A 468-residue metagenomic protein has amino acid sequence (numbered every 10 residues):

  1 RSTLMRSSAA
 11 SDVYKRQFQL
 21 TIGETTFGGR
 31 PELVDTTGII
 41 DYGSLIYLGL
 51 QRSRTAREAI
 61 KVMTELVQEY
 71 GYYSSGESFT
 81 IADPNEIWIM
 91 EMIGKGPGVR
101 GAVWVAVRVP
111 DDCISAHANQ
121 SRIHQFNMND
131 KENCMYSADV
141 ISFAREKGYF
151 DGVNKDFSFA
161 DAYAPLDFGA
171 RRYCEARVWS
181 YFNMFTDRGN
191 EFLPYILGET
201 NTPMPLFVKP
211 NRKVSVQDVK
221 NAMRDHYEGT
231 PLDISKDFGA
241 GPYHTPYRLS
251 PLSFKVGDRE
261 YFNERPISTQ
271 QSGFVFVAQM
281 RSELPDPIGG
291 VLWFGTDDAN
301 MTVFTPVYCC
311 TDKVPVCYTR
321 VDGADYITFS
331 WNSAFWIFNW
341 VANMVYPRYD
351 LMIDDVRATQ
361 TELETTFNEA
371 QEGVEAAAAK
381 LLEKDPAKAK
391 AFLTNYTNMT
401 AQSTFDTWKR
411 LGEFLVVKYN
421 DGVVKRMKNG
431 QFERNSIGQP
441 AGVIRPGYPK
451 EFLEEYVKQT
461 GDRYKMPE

Functional and structural regions predicted by a protein language model:
R1, I60, P84-I87, A102 (+1 more regions): C-terminus-biased signal that marks the final domain/tail of proteins
S2-A10, Y14: Single conserved hydrophobic/aromatic residue that forms the stacking wall/gate of nucleotide- or nucleobase-binding
L4, P31-L33, G49-L50, L363 (+1 more regions): Short N-terminal micro-motifs specific to bacterial/archaeal maturation and metal-cluster initiation sites
A10, F18-L20, S272, G290: A generic secondary-structure signal marking the coil-to-beta-strand transition
D12, S78, E264-P266: A generic local secondary-structure boundary/capping motif
K15-R16, Y73, G98, S268-Q270: Extracellular/periplasmic catalytic domains that process cell-envelope and extracellular macromolecules
L20, E24-V109, I114-A116, P203 (+3 more regions): Structured, non-membrane catalytic/scaffold regions adjacent to prosthetic-group chemistry
